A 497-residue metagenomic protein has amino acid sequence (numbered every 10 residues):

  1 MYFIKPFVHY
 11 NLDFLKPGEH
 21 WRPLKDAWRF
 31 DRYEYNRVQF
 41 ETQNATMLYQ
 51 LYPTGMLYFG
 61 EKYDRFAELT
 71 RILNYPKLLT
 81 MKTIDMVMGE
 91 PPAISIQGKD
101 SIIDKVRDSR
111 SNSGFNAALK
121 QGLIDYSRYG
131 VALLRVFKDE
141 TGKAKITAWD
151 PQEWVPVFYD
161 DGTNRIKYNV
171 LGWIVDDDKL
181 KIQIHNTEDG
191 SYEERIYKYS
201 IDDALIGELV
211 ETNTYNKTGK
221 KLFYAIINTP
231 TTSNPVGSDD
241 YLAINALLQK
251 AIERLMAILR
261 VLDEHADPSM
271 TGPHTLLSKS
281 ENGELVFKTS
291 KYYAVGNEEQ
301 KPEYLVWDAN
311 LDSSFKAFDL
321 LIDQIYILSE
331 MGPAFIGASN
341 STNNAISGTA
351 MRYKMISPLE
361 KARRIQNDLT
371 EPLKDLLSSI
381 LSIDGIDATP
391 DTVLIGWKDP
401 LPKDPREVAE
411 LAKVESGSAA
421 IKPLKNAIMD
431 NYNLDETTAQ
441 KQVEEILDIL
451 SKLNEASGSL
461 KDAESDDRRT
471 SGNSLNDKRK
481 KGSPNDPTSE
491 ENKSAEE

Functional and structural regions predicted by a protein language model:
M1-W149, N476, S489-E497: Extended, helix-rich architectural segments
N11, G18, L24-A27, D31-R32 (+7 more regions): Charge-rich, acidic-biased intrinsically disordered regions
V106, I322, L377, L424-K425: Generic structural marker for isolated residues within well-ordered, non-membrane alpha-helices of soluble domains
N116-G130, I258-D267, N310-P405, E415: C-terminal amphipathic alpha-helical
K120-L123, R128, L133-V236: Extended, regular secondary-structure scaffolds
V210-A350, D404: Extended, charged amphipathic alpha-helical segments
R406-D462: Charged substrate- and nucleic-acid-binding regions of tRNA-handling and nucleotidyl-transfer enzymes, centered on
Q442-E497: Extended, compositionally biased alpha-helical segments that mediate assembly or anchoring
